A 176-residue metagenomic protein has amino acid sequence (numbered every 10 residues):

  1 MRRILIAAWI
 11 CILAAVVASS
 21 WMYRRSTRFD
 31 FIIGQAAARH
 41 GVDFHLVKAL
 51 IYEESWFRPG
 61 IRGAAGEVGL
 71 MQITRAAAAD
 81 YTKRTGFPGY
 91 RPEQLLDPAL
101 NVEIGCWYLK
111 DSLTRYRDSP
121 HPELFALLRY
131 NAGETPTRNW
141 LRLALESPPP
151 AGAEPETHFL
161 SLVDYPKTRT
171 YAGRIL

Functional and structural regions predicted by a protein language model:
R2-C11, R24-T27, F31, A38-H40 (+2 more regions): Non-catalytic cell-wall polysaccharide-engagement segments
I12-W21: Hydrophobic alpha-helical membrane-insertion segments, chiefly the h-region of N-terminal signal peptides
R28, V42-V47, Y52, A65-V68 (+2 more regions): Extracytoplasmic
G41-V42, F57-G60, H121: Generic hydrophobic alpha-helical membrane-segment signal
I51-S55, A153-E156: Short amphipathic alpha-helical surface micro-motifs
Y52-A77, G133: Cell-wall polysaccharide-cleaving catalytic domain and substrate-binding groove, primarily in peptidoglycan/chitin
